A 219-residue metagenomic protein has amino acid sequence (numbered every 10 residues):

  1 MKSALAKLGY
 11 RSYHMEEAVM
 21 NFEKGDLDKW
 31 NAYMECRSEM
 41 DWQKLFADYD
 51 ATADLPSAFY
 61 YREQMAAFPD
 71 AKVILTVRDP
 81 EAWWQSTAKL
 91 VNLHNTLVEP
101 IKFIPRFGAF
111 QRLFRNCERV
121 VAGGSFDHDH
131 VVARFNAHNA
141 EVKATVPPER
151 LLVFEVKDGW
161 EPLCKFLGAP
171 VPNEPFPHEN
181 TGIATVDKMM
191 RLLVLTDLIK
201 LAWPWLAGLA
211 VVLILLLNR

Functional and structural regions predicted by a protein language model:
M1-L5, M65, S86-A88, F154-V171: PAPS/PAP-binding and catalytic site of the sulfotransferase fold
M1-W42, A47: PAPS-dependent sulfotransferase catalytic core
E16, A53-S57, V77-R78, V156: Short His-Asn-centered micro-motif
R37, D41-K44, A53-P56, H130-H138: Soluble or luminal CAZymes and related metallo-dependent hydrolases
Q64-K89, L163: Conserved phosphate-donor/acceptor-positioning beta-strand/loop module used by diverse small-molecule
Q85-R150, F154: PAPS-dependent sulfotransferase catalytic domain
E161-D197: Juxtamembrane amphipathic/hinge helix adjacent to a transmembrane helix
V194-R219: Terminal signal-anchor or tail-anchor transmembrane helices that tether membrane-associated enzymes to cellular
